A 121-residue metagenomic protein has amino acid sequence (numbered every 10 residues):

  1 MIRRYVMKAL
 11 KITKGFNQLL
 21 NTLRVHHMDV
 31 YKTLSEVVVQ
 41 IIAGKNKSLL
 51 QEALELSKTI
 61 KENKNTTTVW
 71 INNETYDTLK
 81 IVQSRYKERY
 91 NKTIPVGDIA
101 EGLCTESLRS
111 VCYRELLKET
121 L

Functional and structural regions predicted by a protein language model:
M1-N17, N21-R24, L50-T78, Q83-K87 (+1 more regions): Short Lys/Arg-rich basic patches
H26-E52, N91-L121: Short, basic amphipathic alpha-helical segments that act as recognition/interaction helices in nucleic-acid-binding
